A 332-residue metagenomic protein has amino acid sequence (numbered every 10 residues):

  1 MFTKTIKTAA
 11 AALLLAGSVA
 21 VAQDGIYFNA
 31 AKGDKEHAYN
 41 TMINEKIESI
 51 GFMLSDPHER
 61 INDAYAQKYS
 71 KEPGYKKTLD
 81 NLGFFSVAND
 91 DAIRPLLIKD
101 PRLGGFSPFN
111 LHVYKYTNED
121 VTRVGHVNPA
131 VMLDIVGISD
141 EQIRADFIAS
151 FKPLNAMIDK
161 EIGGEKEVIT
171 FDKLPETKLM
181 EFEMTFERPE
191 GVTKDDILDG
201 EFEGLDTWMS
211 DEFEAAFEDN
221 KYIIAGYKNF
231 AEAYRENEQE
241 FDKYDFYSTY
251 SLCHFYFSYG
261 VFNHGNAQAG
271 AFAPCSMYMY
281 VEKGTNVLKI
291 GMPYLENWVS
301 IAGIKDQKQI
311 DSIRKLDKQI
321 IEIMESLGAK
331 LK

Functional and structural regions predicted by a protein language model:
M1-V21: Gram-negative bacterial Sec-dependent N-terminal signal peptides
A22-N62, K166-K221: Terminal, regulation- and interaction-focused segments at domain boundaries
G25, E45-D100, F109, T117 (+2 more regions): Ser/Thr-rich, low-complexity intrinsically disordered terminal regions
Y27-N29, T41-M42, D100-D172: Extended, hydrophobic interaction surfaces within ordered domains
N118-A156, Y278-K332: A short, solvent-exposed beta-edge/loop patch
I138-D146, A156-I162, K194, E212-A215 (+2 more regions): Conserved NAD+-utilizing ADP-ribose enzyme module
Q268, F272-E282: Charged, long alpha-helical assembly modules
